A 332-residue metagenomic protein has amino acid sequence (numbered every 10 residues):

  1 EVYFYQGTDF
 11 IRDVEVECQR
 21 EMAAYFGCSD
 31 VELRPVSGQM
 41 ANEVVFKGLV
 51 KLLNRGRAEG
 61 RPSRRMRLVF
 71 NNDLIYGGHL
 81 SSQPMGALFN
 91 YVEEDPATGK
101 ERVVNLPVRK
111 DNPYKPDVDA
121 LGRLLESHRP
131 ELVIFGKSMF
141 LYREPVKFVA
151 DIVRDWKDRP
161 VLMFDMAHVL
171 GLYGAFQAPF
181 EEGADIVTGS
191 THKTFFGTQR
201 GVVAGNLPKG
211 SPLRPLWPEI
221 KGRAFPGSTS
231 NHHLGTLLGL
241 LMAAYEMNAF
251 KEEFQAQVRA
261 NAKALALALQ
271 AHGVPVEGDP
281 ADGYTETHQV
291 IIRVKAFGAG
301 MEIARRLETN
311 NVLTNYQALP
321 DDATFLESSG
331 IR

Functional and structural regions predicted by a protein language model:
F4: Phosphate-rich ligand and nucleic-acid binding surfaces
F10-V31, P35-P275, V294: Conserved PLP-enzyme active-site core in the AAT-like
G239, A244, Q255, R259-A304 (+1 more regions): Conserved small-domain helix->loop->beta segment predominantly found in fold-type I
N311: Glycine-centered, phosphate/nucleic-acid-interacting loop/turn motifs that mediate DNA/RNA or nucleotide
